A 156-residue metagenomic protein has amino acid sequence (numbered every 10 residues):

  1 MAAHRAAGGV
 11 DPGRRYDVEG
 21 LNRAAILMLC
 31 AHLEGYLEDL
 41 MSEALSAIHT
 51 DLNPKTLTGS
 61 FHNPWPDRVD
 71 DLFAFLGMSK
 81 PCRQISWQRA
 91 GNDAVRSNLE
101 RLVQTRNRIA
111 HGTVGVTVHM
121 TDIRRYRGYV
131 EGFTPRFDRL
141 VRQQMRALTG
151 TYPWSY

Functional and structural regions predicted by a protein language model:
M1-G8, L33-L40, A44, V141: Short amphipathic alpha-helical segments enriched in hydrophobics
M1-R23, S155: Charged alpha-helical initiation segments
A3-A6, P81, G91-Y156: Polyanionic, low-complexity intrinsically disordered segments
R15, L21, L27-E100: Helix-loop junctions and short alpha-helical segments
A25-I26, R108: Residue-level preference for alpha-helix termini and adjacent loops
